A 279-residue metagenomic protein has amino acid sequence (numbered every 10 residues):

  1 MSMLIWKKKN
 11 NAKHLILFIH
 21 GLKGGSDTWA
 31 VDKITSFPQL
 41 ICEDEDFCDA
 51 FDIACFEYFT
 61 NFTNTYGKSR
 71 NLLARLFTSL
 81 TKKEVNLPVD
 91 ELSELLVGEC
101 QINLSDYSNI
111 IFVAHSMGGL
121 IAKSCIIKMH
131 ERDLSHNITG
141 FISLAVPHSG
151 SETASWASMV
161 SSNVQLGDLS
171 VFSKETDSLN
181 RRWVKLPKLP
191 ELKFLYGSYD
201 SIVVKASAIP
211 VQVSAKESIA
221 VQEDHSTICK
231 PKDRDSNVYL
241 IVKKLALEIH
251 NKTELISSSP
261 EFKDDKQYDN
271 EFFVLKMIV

Functional and structural regions predicted by a protein language model:
M1-K9, E94-V97, V211, V279: Walker A/P-loop-proximal flanking segment of P-loop NTPase domains
L4-Y58, F62: Short, surface-exposed "cap/lid" segments of acyl-processing enzymes
K8-N11, F47, D133-H136, K185-K188 (+1 more regions): Short, conserved loop/helix-junction motifs that constitute active-site signature segments in enzyme catalytic cores
A12-L15, D49-A54, D106-I110, N137-I142 (+1 more regions): Core residues of folded domains in eukaryotic genome-function proteins
I16, K23-G24, N61-N71, T78 (+3 more regions): C-terminal catalytic-base region of ester-bond hydrolases, centering on the histidine of the charge-relay
H20-G21, D32, T63, T81-P187: Serine-dependent carboxylesterase/thioesterase catalytic core of lipase-like alpha/beta-hydrolase/SGNH enzymes
D44-A50, L179-E191: A structural motif corresponding to the C-terminal end of an alpha-helix and its immediate exit/capping segment
F56-E57, L144-A145, H225: Alpha/beta-hydrolase-fold catalytic nucleophile elbow
